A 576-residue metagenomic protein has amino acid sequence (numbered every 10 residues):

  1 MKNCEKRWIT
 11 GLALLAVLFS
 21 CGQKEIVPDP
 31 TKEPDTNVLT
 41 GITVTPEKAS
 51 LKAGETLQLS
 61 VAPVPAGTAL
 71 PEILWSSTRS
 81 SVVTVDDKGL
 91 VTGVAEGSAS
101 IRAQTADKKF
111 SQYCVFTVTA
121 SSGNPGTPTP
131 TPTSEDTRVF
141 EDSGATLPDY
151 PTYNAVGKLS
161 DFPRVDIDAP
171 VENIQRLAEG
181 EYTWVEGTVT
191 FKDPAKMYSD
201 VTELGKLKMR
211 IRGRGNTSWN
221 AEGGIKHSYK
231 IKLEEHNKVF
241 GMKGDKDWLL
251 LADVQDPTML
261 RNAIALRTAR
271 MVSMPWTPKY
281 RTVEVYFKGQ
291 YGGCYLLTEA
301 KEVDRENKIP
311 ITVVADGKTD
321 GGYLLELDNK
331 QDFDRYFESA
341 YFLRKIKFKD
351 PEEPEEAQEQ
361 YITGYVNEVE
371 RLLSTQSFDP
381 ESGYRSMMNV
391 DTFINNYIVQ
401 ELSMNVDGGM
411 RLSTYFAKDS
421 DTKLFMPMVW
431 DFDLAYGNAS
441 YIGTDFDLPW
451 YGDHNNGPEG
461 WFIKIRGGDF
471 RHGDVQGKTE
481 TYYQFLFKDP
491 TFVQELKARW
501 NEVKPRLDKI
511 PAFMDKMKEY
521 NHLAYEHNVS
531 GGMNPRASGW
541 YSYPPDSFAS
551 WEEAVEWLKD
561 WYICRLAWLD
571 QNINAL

Functional and structural regions predicted by a protein language model:
M1-F19: Sec-dependent bacterial lipoprotein signal peptides
G22-P128: Extracytoplasmic soluble-region selector
P128-L204, A512-D515, E519-L576: Regulatory N- and C-terminal appendages and interdomain linkers associated with kinase/kinase-like NTP transferase
N173, S218, G224, K347-M410 (+3 more regions): Middle-to-C-terminal accessory/interaction subdomains
G187-F191, A195-A252: Conserved oxyanion/phosphate-binding beta-strand-loop segments in alpha/beta enzyme cores
Y229-K232, W248-A252, M259, E284-Y286 (+6 more regions): Structural recognition of the beta-strand scaffold that forms the well-ordered cores of secreted hydrolase catalytic
K232-K238, A252-D253, S273-P278, Q290-V399 (+1 more regions): Internal "kinase-insert"/substrate-recognition segments embedded within catalytic cores of ATP-dependent enzymes
V254-K288: A conserved helix-loop-beta module that forms one wall/lid of the active-site cleft in ATP-utilizing catalytic domains
